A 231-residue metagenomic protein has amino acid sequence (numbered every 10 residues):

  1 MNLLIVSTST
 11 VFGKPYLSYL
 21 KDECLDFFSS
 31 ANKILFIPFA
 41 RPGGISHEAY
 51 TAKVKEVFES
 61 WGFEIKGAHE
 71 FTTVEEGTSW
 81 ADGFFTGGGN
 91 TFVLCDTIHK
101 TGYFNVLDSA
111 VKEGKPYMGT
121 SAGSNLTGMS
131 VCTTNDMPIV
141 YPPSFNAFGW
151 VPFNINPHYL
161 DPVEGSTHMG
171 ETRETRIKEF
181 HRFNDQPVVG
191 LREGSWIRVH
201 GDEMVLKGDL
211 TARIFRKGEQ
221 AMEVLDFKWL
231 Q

Functional and structural regions predicted by a protein language model:
M1-S30, R41-A52, T133, M137-Q231: C-terminal and late-domain segments of enzyme folds
E23, T101-G114: Catalytic-core regions built around general acid/base machinery
I34, F84, S121, I155 (+1 more regions): A residue-level signal for conserved active-site and pocket-lining positions in enzyme catalytic cores
L35, A40-H99: Portal/gating segments that form or line small-molecule/metal binding sites
G43, F92, S124-T127, W196-R198: Short, active-site-adjacent cap segments at secondary-structure transitions
S79-W80, E113, W150: Alpha-helix C-terminal capping/helix-to-coil transition sites in glycosyltransferase folds
F85-G88, V111-S130: Catalytic nucleophile loop
